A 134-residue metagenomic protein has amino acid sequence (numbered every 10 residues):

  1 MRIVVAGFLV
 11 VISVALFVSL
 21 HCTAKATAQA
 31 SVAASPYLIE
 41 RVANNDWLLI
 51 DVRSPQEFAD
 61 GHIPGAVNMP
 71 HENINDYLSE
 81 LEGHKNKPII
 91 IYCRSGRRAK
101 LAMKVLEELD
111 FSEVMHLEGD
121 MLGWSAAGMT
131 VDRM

Functional and structural regions predicted by a protein language model:
R2-W47, P55-P88, R97-M134: Rhodanese-like catalytic fold shared by cysteine-dependent sulfurtransferases and DSP/PTP-type phosphatases
D51: Phosphate-rich cofactor/ligand-interacting catalytic cores and adjacent structured alpha/beta frameworks
Y92: Short, surface-exposed ligand- or partner-binding patches at beta-edge/loop junctions that are enriched in aromatics
